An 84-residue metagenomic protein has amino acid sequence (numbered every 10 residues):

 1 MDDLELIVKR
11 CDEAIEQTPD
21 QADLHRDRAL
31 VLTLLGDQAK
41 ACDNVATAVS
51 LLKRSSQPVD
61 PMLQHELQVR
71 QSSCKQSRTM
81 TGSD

Functional and structural regions predicted by a protein language model:
M1-D84: Alpha-helical tetratricopeptide repeat
